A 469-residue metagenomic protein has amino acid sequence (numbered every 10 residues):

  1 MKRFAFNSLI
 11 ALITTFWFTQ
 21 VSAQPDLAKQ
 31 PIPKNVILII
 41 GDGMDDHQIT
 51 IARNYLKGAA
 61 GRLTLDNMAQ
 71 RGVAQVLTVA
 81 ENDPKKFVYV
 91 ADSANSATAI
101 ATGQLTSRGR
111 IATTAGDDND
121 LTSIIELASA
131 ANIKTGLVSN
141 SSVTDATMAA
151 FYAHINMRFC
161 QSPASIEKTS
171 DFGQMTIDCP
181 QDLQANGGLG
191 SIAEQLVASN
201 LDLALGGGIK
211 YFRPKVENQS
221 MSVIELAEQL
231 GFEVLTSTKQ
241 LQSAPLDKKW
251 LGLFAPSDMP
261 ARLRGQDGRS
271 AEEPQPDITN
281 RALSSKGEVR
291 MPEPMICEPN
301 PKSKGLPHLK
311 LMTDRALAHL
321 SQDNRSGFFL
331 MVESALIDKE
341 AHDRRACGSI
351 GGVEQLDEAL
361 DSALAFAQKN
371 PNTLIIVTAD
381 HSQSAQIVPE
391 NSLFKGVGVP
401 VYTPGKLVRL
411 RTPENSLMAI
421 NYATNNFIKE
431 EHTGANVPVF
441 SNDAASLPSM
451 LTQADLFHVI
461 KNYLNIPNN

Functional and structural regions predicted by a protein language model:
M1-L9: Bacterial N-terminal signal peptides that target proteins for export
F18-T19: N-terminal signal peptide c-region/cleavage motif recognized by signal peptidases
P31-K57, G116-N132, S142: Active-site-adjacent structural elements in enzyme catalytic domains
P33-N35, M44-T98, T144-N469: A post-motif C-terminal structural segment
V79-G116, T122, E126, T135-N140 (+1 more regions): Noncatalytic scaffold domains of N-terminal-nucleophile
N132-K134, E233: Residue-level detector of anion-binding/catalytic polar loops
